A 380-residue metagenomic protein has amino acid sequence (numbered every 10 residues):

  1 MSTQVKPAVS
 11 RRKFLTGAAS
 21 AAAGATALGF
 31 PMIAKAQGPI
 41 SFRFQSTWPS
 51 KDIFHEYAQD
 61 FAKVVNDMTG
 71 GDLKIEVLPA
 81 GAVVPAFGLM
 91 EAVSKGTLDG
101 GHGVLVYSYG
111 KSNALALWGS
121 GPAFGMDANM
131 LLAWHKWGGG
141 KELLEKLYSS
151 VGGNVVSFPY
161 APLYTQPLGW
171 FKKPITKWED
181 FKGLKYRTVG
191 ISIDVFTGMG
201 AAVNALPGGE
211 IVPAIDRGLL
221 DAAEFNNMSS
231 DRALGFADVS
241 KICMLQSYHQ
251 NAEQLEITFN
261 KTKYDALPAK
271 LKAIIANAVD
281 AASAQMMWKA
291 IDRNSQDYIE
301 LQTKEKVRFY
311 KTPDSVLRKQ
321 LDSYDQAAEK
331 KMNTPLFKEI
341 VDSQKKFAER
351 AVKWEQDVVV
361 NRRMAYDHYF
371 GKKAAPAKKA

Functional and structural regions predicted by a protein language model:
S2-L131, K146-A380: N-terminal secretory/targeting leader peptides
M130-L143: A gly/proline- and charged-residue-enriched helix-loop-helix capping module
